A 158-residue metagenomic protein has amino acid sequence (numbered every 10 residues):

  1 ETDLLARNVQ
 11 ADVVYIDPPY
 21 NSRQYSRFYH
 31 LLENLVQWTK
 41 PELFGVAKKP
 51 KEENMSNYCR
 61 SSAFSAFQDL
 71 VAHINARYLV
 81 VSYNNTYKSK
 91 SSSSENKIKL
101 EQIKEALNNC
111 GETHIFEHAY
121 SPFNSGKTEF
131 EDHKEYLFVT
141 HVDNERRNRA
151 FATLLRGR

Functional and structural regions predicted by a protein language model:
E1-G157: Class I S-adenosyl-L-methionine-dependent methyltransferase catalytic core
